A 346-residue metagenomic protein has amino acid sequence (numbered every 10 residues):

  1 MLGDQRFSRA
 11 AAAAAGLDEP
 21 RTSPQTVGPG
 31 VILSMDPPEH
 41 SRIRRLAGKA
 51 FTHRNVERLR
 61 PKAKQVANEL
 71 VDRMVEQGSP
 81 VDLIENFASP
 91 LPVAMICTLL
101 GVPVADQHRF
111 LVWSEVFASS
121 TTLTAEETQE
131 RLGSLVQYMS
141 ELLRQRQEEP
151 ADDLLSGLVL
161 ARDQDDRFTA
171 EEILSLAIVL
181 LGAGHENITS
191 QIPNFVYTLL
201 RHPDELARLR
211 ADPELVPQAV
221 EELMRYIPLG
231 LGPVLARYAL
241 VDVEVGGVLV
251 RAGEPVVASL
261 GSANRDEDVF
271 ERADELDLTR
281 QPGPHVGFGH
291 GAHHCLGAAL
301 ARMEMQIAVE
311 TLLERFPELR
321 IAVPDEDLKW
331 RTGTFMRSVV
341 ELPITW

Functional and structural regions predicted by a protein language model:
M1-W346: Cytochrome P450
